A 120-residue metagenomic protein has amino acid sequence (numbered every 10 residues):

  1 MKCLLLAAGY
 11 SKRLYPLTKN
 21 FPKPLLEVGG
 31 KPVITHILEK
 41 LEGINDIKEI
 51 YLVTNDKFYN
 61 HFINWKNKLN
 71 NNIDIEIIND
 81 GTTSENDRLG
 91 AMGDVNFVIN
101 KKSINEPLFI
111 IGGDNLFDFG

Functional and structural regions predicted by a protein language model:
K2-L5, R13, E27, K31-I111: Conserved N-terminal catalytic core of the sugar/cofactor nucleotidyltransferase
G9, D114: Active-site glycine-centered loops adjacent to acidic/histidine catalytic or metal-binding residues that shape
K19-K23: Short alpha-helical oligomerization interface
N115-G120: Acidic donor-binding/catalytic loop of UDP-sugar-dependent glycosyltransferases, especially processive GT2
